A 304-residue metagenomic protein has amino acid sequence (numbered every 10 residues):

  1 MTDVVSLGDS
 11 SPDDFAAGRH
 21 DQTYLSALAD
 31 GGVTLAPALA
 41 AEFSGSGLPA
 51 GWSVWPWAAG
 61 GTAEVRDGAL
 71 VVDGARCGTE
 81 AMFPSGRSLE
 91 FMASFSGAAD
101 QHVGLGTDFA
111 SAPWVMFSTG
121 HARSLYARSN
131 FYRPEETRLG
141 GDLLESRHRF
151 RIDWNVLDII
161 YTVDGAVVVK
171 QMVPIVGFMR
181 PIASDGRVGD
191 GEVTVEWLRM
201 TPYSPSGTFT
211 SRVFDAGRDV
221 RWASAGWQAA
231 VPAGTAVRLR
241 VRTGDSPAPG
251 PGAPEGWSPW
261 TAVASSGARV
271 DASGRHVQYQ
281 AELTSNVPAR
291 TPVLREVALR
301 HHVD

Functional and structural regions predicted by a protein language model:
M1-G61, G68-V72, G78-F83, V169 (+1 more regions): Beta-strand-rich ligand- or partner-binding modules with a strong bias toward extracellular/periplasmic carbohydrate
T23-S26, G60-R66, P113-G120, I152 (+1 more regions): Short, exposed beta-strand/loop patches in secreted or surface proteins that constitute
F43, L89-A93, E145-Y161: Short tryptophan-centered beta-strand motifs in secreted/extracellular beta-sheet-rich domains of glycan-recognition
A69-R128: Secretory/extracellular carbohydrate-interaction modules and structurally similar beta-sandwich "look-alikes"
G86, E145-R147, G274-H276: Extracellular Ig-like/FN3 beta-sandwich strand-entry sites
R128-R149: Short, aromatic/His-centered strand-loop micro-motif at the edge of beta-sheets
V163-R180: Short, solvent-exposed beta-strand-to-loop segments that form ligand-recognition rims of beta-rich domains
